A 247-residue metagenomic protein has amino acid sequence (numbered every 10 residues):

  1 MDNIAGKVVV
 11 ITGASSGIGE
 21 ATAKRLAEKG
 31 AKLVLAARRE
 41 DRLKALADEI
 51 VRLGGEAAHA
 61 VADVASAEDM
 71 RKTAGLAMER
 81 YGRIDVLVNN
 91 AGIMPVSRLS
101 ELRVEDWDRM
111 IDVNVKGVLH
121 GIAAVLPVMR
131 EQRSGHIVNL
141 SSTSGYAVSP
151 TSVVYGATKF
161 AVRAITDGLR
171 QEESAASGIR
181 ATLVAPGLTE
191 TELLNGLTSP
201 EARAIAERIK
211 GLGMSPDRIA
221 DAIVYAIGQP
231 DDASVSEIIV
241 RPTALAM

Functional and structural regions predicted by a protein language model:
V8, S15-S16: Conserved glycine-rich cofactor-binding loop
A31-L46: Conserved glycine-rich Rossmann-like NAD(P)H-binding loop of the short-chain dehydrogenase/reductase
E40-D41, V61-T73, V104: The beta1-alpha1 cofactor-binding region of Rossmann-like NAD(H)/NADP(H)-dependent oxidoreductases
R98-L99, D106-I111: Substrate-binding pocket helix/loop in short-chain dehydrogenase/reductase
I122, T158: Active-site helix of classical SDR
S142: Residue(s) in the substrate-gating loop at a strand-loop-helix junction that position the organic substrate next
I179, L183-V184, R203-M247: C-terminal helical subdomain
